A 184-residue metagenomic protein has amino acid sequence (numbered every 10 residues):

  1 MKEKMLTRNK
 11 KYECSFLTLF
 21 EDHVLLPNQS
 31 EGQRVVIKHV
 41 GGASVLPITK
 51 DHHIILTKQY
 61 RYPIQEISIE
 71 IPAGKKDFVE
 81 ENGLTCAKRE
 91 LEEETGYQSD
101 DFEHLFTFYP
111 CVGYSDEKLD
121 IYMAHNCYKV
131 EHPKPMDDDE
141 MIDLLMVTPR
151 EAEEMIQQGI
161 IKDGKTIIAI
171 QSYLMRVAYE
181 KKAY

Functional and structural regions predicted by a protein language model:
K4, Q98-L105: A short coil-to-beta-strand element that immediately follows conserved catalytic motifs
T7-S44, T49-K50: Acidic, metal-coordinating catalytic segment for phosphate/diphosphate chemistry, firing primarily on the Nudix
R8-K11, T107-C111: Short, solvent-exposed loop/turn elements at beta->coil junctions and helix N-caps that rim active or binding pockets
F20-N28, C111-E131: Active-site-adjacent beta-strand/loop module that shapes the phosphate/pyrophosphate-binding cleft
E21-H23, P47, M123-H125, M146-T148 (+1 more regions): Short, well-ordered beta-strand micro-motif
N28-Q29, T49-D51, Y60, H125-K129 (+2 more regions): Short loop segments at secondary-structure junctions
R34, S44-R89, D138: Conserved Nudix-box catalytic region and its N-terminal flanking loop in Nudix hydrolases and closely related
D120, K129, D137-Y184: Nudix hydrolase/Nudix homology domain
